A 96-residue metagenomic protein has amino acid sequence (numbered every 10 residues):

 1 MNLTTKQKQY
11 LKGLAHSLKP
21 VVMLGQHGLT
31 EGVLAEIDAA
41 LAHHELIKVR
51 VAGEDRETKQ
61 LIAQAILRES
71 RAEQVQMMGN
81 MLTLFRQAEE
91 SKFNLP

Functional and structural regions predicted by a protein language model:
M1-P96: Positively charged, polar, low-complexity stretches
